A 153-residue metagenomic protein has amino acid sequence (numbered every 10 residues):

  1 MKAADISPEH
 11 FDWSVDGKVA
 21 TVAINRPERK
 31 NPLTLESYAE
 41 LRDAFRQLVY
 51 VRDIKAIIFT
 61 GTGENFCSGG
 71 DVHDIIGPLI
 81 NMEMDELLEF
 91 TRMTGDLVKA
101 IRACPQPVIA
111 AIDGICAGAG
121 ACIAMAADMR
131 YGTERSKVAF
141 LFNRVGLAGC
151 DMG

Functional and structural regions predicted by a protein language model:
M1-T62, K99: Conserved CoA-thioester-binding segment of acyl-CoA-metabolizing enzymes
V22, F59, D71, I123-A124: Hydrophobic/aromatic residues within transmembrane alpha-helices of multi-pass small-molecule transporters
N25, G70, D113: Histidine-centered beta-alpha loop that forms part of the nucleotide-sugar donor binding/catalytic region in diverse
K30, H73-I76, A139, A148: Nucleotide phosphate-binding site architecture
S37-E40, F90-M93, I123: Hydrophobic alpha-helical membrane-association signature
G61-L97, C116, G146: Glycine- (often His-adjacent) and acidic-residue-rich active-site loop that binds/positions the CoA thioester
L97, I101-A103, A111, A117-G153: CoA-thioester-processing core
